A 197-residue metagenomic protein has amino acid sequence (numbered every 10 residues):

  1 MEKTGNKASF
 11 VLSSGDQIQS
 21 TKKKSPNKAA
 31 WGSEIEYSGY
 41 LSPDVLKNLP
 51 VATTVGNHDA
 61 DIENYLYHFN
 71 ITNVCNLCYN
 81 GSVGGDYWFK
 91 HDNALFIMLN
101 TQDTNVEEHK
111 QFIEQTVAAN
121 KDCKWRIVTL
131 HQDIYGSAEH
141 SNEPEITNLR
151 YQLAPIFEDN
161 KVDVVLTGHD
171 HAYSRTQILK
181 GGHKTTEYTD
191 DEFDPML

Functional and structural regions predicted by a protein language model:
M1-W31: N-terminal active-site segment of His-dependent metallophosphoesterases
A8-F10, G15, K124-I127, D163: Residue-level recognition of the N-termini of beta-strands and the immediately preceding loop/turn
G15-D16, G56-N57, L99, H131 (+1 more regions): Active-site glycine-centered loops adjacent to acidic/histidine catalytic or metal-binding residues that shape
I18-Q19, D59, I134, A172: Short active-site segment of divalent metal-dependent hydrolases/proteases that encodes the spacing between
K23-R126, S141-T147, Q152-L153, E158 (+2 more regions): Extended active-site neighborhood of metal-dependent phosphoesterases/phosphodiesterases
V128-Y135, V165-Y173: Histidine-centered catalytic micro-motifs
